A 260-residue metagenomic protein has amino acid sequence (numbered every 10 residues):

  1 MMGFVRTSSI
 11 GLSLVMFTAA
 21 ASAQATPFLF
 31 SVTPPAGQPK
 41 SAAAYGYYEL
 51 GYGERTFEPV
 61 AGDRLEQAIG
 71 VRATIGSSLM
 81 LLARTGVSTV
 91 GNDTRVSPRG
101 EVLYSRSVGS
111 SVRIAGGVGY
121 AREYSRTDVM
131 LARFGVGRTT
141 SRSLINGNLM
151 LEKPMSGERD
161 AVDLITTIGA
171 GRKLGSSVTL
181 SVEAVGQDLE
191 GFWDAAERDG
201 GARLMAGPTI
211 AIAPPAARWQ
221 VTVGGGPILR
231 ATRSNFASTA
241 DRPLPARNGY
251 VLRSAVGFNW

Functional and structural regions predicted by a protein language model:
M1-G11: Bacterial N-terminal signal peptides that target proteins for export
F4, L14, P27-S31: Detector for intrinsically disordered, low-structure N-terminal pre-sequences
S9-A19: Bacterial N-terminal signal peptides
A23-Y124, M130-A132, G137-G147, E152 (+1 more regions): Transmembrane beta-barrel domains of Gram-negative outer membranes and organellar outer membranes
T127, S156-I165, D199-G201: Active-site glycine- and acidic-residue-rich loops that bind and position anionic ligands or nucleotide-like cofactors
T167, G171: Pocket-lining segment of extracytoplasmic ligand-binding domains
